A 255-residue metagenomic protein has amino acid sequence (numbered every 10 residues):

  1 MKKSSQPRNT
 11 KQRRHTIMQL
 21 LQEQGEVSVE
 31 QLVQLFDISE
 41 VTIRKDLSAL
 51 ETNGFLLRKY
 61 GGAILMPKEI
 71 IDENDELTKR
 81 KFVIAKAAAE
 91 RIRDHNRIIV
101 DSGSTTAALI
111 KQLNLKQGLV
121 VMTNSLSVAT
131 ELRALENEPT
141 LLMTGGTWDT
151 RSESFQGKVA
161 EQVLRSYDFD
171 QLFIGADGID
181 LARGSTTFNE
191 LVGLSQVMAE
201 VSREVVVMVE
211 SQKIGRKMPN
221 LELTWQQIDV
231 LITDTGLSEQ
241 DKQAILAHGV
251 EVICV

Functional and structural regions predicted by a protein language model:
K2-E30, Q34-F36, E40-I99, G103-S104 (+3 more regions): HTH-adjacent hinge/linker in prokaryotic transcriptional regulators
K2-L21, E26-L32, D37, T52 (+1 more regions): Conserved phosphate- and dinucleotide-binding cores of soluble alpha/beta proteins, encompassing both enzyme active
P67-K68, L109, V163, L181: Residues at secondary-structure transition points
I99, V121, T187: Conserved SAM-binding loop
